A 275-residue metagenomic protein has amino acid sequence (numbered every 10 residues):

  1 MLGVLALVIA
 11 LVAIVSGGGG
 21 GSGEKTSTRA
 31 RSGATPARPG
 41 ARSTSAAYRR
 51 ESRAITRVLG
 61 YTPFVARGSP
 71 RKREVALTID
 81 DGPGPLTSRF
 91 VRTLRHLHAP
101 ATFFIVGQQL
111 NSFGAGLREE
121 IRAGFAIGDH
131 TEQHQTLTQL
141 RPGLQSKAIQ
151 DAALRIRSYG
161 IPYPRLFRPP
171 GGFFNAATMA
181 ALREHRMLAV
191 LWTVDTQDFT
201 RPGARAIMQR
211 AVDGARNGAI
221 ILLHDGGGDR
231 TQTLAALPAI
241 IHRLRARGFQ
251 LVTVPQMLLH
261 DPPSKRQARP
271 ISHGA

Functional and structural regions predicted by a protein language model:
M1-A76, S88, R92-T102, D213 (+1 more regions): Terminal accessory/targeting
A46-S158, L259: Active-site beta->alpha N-cap acidic-glycine motif
N111-S112, Q135-Q250, V254-I271: Catalytic domains of cell-wall/extracellular-matrix polysaccharide-remodeling enzymes, centered on de-N-acetylation
